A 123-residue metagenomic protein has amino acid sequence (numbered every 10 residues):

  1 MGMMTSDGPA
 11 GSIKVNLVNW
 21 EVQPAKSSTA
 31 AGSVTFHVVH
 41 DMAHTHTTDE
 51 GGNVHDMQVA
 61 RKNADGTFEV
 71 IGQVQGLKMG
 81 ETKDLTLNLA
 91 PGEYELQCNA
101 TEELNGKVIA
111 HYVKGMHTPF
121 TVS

Functional and structural regions predicted by a protein language model:
T5-G32: N-terminal edge beta-strand
G11-E21, F68, Y112-K114, T118-S123: Extracytoplasmic/periplasmic mature domains of Sec-exported, cell-envelope-associated bacterial proteins
E21, M42-T45, A64, E93 (+1 more regions): Solvent-exposed loop/turn segments at secondary-structure junctions within structured extracellular/periplasmic domains
A25-N53, K83-Q97: Beta-strand cores of secreted/periplasmic/IMS beta-sandwich domains, seen most often in copper-related folds
K26-V39, D56-K78, P119-V122: A short, solvent-exposed, low-complexity linear motif enriched for acidic/polar residues with Pro/Gly/Ser/Thr
T45-Q75, N105-K114: Histidine- and aromatic-enriched segments that form or immediately flank copper-ligand environments
L77-S123: Extracellular/periplasmic metallocenter environments
